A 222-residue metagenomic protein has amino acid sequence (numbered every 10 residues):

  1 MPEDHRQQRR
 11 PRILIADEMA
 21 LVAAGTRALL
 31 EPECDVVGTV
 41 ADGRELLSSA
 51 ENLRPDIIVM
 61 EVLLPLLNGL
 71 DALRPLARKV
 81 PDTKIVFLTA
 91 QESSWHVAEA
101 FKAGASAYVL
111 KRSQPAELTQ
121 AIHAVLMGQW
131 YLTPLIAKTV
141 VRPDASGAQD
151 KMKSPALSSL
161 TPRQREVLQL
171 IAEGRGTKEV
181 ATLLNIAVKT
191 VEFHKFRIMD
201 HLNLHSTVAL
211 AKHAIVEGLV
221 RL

Functional and structural regions predicted by a protein language model:
E18, L88-E92, K111-S113: Conserved active-site segment of CheY-like receiver
A20-G38: Two-component/phosphorelay signaling modules centered on CheY-like receiver
C34-A41, S49, L204: Short hydrophobic/Thr-rich beta-strand motif most characteristic of the beta2 strand and flanking loop of CheY-like
D42-E45, N68-D71: Acidic catalytic/metal-coordinating carboxylates
E61-V62, T89: Active-site residues of response regulator receiver
L70-D82: Short amphipathic alpha-helix used as the core "switch/output" element in two-component signaling
W95-K102, S106-A107, R112-P162, E166 (+1 more regions): Short, flexible helix-to-coil linker/hinge segments that flank and couple to helix-turn-helix
G174-A209: Recognition helix of helix-turn-helix DNA-binding domains
